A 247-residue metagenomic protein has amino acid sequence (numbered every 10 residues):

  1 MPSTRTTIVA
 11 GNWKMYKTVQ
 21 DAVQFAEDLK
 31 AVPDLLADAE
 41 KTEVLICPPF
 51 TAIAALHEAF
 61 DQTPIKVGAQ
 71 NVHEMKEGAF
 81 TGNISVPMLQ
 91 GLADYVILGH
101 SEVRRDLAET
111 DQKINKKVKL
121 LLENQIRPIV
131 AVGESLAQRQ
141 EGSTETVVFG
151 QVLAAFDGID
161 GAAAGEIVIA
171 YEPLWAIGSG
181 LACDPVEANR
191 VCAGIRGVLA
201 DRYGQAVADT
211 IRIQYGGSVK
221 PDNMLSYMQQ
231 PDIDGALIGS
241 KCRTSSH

Functional and structural regions predicted by a protein language model:
M1-H247: Active-site loop-to-helix "anion-binding N-cap" substructures in soluble metabolic enzymes
